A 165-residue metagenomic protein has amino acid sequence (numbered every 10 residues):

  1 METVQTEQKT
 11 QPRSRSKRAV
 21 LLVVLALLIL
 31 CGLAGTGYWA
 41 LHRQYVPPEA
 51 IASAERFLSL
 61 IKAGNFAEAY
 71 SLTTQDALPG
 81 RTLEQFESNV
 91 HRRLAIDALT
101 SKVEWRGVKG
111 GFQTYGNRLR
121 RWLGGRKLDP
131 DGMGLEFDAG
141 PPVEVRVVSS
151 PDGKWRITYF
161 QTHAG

Functional and structural regions predicted by a protein language model:
M1-K9: N-terminal intrinsically disordered, acidic low-complexity segments at the extreme N-terminus
K9-A63: Short, low-complexity N-terminal intrinsically disordered segments enriched in polar/charged residues
K17-V20, V46, Q75, W155-F160: Poly-acidic low-complexity segments
V20-V24, L28, N89-W105, E136-D138 (+1 more regions): Contiguous hydrophobic segments
Y45-R56, L60-A63, T74-L78, N89-V90 (+4 more regions): Low-complexity segments enriched in small/polar residues
A54-R56, E68, F160: Generic alpha-helical hydrophobic packing signal
A67-G132: Short solvent-exposed beta->alpha transition segments
V108-G165: Exposed beta-sheet edge and beta->alpha loop/turn motif
